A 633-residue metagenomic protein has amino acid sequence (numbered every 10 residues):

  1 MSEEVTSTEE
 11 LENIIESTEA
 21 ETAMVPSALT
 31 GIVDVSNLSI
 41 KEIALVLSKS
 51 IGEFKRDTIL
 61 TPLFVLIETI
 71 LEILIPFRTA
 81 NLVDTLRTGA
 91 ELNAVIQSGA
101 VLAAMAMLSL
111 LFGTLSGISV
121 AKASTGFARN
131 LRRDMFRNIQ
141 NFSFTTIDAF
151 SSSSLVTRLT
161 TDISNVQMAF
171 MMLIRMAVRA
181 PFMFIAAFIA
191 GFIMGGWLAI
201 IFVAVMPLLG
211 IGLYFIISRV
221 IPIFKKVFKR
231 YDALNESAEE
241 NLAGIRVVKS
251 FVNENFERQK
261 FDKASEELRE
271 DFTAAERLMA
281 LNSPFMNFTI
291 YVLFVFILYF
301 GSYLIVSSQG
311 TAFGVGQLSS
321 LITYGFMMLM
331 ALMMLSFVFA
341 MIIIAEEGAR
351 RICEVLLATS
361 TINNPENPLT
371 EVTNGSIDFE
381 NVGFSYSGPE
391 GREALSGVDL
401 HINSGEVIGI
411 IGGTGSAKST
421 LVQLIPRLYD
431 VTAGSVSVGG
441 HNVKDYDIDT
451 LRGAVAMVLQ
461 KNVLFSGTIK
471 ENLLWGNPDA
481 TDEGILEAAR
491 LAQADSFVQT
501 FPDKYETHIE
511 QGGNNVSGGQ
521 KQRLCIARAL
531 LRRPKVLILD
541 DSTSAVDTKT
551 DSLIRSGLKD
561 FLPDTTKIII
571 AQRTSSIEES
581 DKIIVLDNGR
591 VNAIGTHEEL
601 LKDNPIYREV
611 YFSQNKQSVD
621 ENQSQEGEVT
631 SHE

Functional and structural regions predicted by a protein language model:
M1-E72, T79, R87-V101, S116-V120 (+12 more regions): Membrane-integrated ABC transporters
S2-T18, V372-E633: ABC-type nucleotide-binding domain
V25-V35, T88-A90, A121, T125 (+8 more regions): Short intracellular "coupling" helices and adjacent cytoplasmic loop segments at the cytosolic face of multi-pass
I32-I40, L63-F64, L71-D84, I96 (+11 more regions): Juxtamembrane helix-loop junctions of ABC transporter transmembrane domains
G52-K55, F144-T145, T161-I174, V178 (+7 more regions): An intracellular "coupling" helix at the cytosolic face of ABC transporter transmembrane type-1 domains
E53, D57-I70, N81, L111 (+2 more regions): Transmembrane helices of ABC transporter permease
F54, L82-V83, A104, A123 (+19 more regions): Hydrophobic/aromatic residues within transmembrane alpha-helices of membrane transport systems, especially the TMDs
G89-I96, A104, A190-A204, A274-R351 (+1 more regions): Helix-loop-helix
